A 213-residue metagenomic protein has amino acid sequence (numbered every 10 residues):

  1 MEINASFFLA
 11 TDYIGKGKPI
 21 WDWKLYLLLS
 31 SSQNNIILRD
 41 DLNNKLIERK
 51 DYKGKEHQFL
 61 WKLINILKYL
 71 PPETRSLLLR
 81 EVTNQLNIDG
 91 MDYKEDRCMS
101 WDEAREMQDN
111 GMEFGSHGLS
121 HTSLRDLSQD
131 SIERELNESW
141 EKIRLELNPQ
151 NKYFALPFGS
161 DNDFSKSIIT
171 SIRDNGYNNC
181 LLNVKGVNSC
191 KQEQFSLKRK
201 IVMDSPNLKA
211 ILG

Functional and structural regions predicted by a protein language model:
M1-Y26: Long, hydrophobic, well-ordered secondary-structure blocks that form the structural core and pocket-lining surfaces
E2-F8, W61-G90, M112-G118, T122 (+1 more regions): CE4/NodB-like, metal-dependent polysaccharide N-deacetylase domain that modifies extracellular/periplasmic N-acetylated
A10-D12, L119, K185: Histidine-centered beta-alpha loop that forms part of the nucleotide-sugar donor binding/catalytic region in diverse
G17-L28, D109, D126-G213: C-terminal active-site subregion of NodB/CE4 polysaccharide deacetylases
G17-N110: Extended, charge-rich helix/loop segments that form flexible, surface "patches" used to engage negatively charged
D89, A104, F114-H117, K185-Q192: Homeobox/homeodomain signature
E95, S120, E193: Glycine-rich, flexible loop/turn motifs
S100, S120, S165: Residue-level signal for threonine
